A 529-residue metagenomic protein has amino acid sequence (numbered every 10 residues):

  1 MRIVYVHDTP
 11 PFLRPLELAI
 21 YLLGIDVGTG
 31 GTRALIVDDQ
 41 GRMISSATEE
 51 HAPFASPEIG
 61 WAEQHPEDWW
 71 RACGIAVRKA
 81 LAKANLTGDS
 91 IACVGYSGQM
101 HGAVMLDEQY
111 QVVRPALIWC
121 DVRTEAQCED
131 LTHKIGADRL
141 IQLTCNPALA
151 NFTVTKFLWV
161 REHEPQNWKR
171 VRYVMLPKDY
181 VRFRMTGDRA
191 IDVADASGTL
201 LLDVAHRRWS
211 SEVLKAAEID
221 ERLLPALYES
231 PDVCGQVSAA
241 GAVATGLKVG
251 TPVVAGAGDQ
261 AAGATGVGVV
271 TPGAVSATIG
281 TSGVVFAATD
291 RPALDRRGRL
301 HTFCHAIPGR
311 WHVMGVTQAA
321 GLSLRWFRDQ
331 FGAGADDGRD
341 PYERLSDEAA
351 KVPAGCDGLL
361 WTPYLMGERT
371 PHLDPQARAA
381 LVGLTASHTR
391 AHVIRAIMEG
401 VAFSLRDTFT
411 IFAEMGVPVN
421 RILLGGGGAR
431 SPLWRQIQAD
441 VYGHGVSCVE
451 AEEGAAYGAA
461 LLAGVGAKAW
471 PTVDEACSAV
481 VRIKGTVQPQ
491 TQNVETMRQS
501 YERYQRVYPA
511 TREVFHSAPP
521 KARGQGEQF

Functional and structural regions predicted by a protein language model:
R2-R114, Q142, R170, A242-V243 (+5 more regions): N-terminal glycine/serine-rich phosphate-binding loop of ATP-dependent small-molecule kinases, especially carbohydrate
L22-G24, E125, T132-L149, T155-I191 (+4 more regions): Active-site core segments that coordinate phosphate-bearing ligands/cofactors across diverse enzyme families
G41, H65, V94, D121 (+3 more regions): Residue-level signal for inorganic ion chemistry
A82-W119, P147-T153, R182-D203, A226-E229 (+1 more regions): Short beta-strand-loop/turn "lid" adjacent to the catalytic site in phosphate-handling enzymes
N85-G88, S97, W168, E221 (+2 more regions): Alpha-helix termination/capping residues and helix-transition junctions
D121, G235-A240: Short, glycine/charge-rich flexible loops or terminal/linker lids adjacent to PRPP-binding catalytic cores
A216-E218, L224: Conserved acidic, metal-coordinating active-site core of Asp-based, Mg2+-dependent phosphoryl-transfer enzymes
